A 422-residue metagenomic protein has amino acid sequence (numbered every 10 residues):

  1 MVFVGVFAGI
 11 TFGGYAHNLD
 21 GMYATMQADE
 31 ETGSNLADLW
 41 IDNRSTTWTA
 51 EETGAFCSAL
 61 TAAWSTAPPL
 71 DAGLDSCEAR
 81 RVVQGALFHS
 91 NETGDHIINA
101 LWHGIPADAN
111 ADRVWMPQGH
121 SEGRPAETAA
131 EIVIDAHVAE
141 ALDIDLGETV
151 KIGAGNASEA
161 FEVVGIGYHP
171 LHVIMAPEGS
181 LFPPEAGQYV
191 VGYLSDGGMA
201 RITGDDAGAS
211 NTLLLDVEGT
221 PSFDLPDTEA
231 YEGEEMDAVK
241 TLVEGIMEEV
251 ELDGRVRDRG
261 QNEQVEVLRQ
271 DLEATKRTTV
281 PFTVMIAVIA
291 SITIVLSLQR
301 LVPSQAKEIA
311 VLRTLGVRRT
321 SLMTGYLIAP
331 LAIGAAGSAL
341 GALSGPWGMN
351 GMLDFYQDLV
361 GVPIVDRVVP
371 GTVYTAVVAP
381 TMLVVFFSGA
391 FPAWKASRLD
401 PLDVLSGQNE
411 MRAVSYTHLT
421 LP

Functional and structural regions predicted by a protein language model:
M1-V288, R300-P303, R319, D354 (+1 more regions): Membrane transport/envelope proteins' first extracytoplasmic loop
V4, T278-P281, M285-V288, T324 (+4 more regions): Alpha-helical transmembrane segments of multi-pass inner-membrane proteins, especially transporters/permeases
A24-A28, V311-T314, D403: Short amphipathic alpha-helical coupling elements at transmembrane boundaries
G147, G316, G341: Conserved G/P- and acidic residue-centered "switch" motifs that form tight phosphate/ATP-binding loops in soluble
I292-I333: Interfacial "coupling" helices/loops that link adjacent transmembrane helices in transporter permeases
V295-R300, K307, L331-P363, G371-R398: Small-residue-rich transmembrane alpha-helices
R398-V414: Short cytosolic juxtamembrane segments of multi-pass membrane proteins
T417-P422: Conserved small/polar residues in nucleotide/adenosyl-binding loops
